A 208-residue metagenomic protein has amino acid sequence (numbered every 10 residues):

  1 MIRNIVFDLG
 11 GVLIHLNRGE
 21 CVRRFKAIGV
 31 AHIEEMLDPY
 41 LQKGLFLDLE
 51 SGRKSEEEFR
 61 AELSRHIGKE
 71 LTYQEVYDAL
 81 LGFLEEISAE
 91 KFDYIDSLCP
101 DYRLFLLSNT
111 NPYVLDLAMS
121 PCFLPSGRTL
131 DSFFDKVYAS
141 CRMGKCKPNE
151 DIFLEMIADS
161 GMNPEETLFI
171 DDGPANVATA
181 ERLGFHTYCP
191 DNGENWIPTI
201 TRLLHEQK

Functional and structural regions predicted by a protein language model:
M1-R3, N111-P112, L117-K208: Asp-based, Mg2+/Mn2+-dependent phosphohydrolase catalytic module
I2-A89, P100, N111-L117, R182 (+1 more regions): N-terminal helical cap/lid subdomain that shapes the substrate entry/recognition surface in HAD-like hydrolases
V30, L98-P100, L130, N163: Short, structurally constrained coil/turn elements that cap an alpha-helix or connect an alpha-helix to the following
E90-D101, F133: Catalytic-core regions built around general acid/base machinery
R103-F105, H186: Proline-centered loop/turn at the N-terminus of a beta-strand
